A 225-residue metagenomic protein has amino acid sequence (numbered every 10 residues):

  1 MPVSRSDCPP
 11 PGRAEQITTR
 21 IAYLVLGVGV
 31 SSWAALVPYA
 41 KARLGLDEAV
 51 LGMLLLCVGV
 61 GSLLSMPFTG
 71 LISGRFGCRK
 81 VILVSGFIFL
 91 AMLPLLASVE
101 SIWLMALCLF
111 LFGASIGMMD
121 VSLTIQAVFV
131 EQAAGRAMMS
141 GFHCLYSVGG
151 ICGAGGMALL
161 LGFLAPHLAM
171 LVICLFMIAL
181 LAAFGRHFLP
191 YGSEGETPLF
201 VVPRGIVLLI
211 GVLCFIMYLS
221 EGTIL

Functional and structural regions predicted by a protein language model:
P9, R13-L51, G222-L225: Helix-loop boundary and gating motifs at the non-cytosolic
T18-T19, W103-L109, L209-I210: Short hydrophobic/alpha-helical segments at membrane-entry points of transmembrane helices in Major Facilitator
L24, M92, W103-M119, F215-I216: Hydrophobic core of transmembrane alpha-helices in multi-pass small-molecule transporters, especially MFS/SLC-type
W33-A34, G205-L225: Extracytoplasmic gate region of multi-pass secondary transporters
G59-V60, S147-C152: Short hydrophobic/small-residue motifs within alpha-helical transmembrane segments of multi-pass transporter-like
L64-W103: Conserved MFS/SLC helix-loop-helix module at the cytosolic interface between two early adjacent transmembrane helices
L109-C144: Cytoplasmic helix-loop-helix junction between adjacent transmembrane helices in 12-TM secondary transporters
L168-R186: Symmetry-related core transmembrane helices of the 12-TM Major Facilitator Superfamily/SLC fold
